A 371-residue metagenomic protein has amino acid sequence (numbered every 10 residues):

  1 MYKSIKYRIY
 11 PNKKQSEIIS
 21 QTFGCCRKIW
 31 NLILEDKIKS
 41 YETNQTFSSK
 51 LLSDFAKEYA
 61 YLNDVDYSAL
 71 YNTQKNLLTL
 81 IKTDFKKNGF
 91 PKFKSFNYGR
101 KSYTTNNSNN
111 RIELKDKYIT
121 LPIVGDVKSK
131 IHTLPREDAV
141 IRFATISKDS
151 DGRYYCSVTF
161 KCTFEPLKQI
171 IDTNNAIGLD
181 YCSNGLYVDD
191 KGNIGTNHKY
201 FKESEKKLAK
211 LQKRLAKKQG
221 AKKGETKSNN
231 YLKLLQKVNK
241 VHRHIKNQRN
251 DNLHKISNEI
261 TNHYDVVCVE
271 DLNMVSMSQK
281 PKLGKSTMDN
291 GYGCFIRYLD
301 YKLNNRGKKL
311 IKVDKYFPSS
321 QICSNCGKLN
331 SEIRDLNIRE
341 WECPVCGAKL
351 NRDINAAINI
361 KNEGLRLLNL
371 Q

Functional and structural regions predicted by a protein language model:
M1-Q371: Nucleic-acid substrate recognition interfaces
